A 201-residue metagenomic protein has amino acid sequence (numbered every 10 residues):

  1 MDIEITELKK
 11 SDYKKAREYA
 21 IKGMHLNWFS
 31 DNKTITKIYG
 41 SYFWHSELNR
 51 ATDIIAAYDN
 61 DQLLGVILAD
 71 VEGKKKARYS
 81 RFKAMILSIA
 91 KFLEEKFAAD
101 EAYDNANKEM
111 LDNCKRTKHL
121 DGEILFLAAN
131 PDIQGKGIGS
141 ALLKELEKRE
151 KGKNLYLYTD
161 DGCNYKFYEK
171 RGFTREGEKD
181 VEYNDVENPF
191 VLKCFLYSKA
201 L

Functional and structural regions predicted by a protein language model:
D2-E18: A short beta-loop-alpha structural element at the N-terminal edge of CoA-dependent acyl/N-acetyltransferase catalytic
K33-I54, L64: Active-site rim helix/loop that mediates acceptor-substrate recognition in acyltransferases
A56, Q62-V71, K108-L111, E123-A128: Conserved beta-strand in the GNAT
G73-G122, Y183-F190: Conserved acyl-donor/pantetheine-binding loop and adjacent beta-alpha core of acyl/acetyltransferases and related
L120-G122, R149-D161: Conserved GNAT acetyl-CoA-binding A-motif
A129, G135-K148: Conserved acetyl-CoA-binding loop-helix of GNAT-fold acetyltransferases
S140, D161-D185: Conserved active-site alpha-helix within GNAT-family acetyltransferase domains
Y158-G162, V181-L201: C-terminal "cap" of GNAT-fold acetyltransferases
